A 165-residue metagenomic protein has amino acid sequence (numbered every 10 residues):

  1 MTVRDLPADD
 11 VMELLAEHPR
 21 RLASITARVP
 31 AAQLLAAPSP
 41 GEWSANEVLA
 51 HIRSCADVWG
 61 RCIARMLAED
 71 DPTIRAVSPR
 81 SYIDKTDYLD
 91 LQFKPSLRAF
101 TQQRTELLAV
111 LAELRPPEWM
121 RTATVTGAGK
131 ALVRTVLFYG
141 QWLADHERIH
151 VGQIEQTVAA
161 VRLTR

Functional and structural regions predicted by a protein language model:
M1-E17: Extreme N-terminal tail/first-helix region
V3-L6, E42-A45, Y82-S96, A128-L137: Acidic/His metal-coordination segments adjacent to aromatic residues that form catalytic metal sites in metalloenzymes
V11, H18-L22, C55, W59 (+4 more regions): Alpha-helical packing segments of well-folded alpha/beta enzyme cores
M12-L14, P19, T86-F93, V136 (+2 more regions): Small-residue-biased structural context
L15-H18, I83-M120, Q141: Acidic/histidine-rich alpha-helical segments that form the ligand environment of transition-metal centers
R20, S24, R28, R65 (+3 more regions): A generic structural signal for well-ordered alpha-helical segments enriched in polar/charged residues
R28-V29, S39: A glycine-rich, hydrophobic loop/mini-helix early in the fold
L35-P79, L108, W119-R165: Short, contiguous alpha-helical
